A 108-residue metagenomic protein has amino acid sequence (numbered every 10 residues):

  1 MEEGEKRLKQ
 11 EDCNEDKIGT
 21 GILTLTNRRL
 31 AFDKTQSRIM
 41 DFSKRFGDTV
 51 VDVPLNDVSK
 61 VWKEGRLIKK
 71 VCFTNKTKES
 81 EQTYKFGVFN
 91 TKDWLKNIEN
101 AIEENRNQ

Functional and structural regions predicted by a protein language model:
M1-R28, D33-T35, R45-V50, G65 (+3 more regions): Anionic N-terminal interaction surfaces
S37-F42, D57-T74: Short acidic, Gly/Pro-enriched loop/turn segments at secondary-structure junctions
